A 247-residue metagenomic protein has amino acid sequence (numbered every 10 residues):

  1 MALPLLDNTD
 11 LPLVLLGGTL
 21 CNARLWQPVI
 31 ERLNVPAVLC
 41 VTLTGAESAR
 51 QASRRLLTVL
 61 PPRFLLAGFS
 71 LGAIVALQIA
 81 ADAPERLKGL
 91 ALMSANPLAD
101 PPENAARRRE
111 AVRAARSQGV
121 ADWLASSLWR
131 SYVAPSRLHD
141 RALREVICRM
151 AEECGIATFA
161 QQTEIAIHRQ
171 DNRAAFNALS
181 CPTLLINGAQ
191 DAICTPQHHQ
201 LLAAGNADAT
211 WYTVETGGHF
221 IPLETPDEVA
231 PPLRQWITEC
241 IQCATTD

Functional and structural regions predicted by a protein language model:
A2-R55: Conserved HGGG/HGGXW glycine-rich cap/lid loop of the alpha/beta-hydrolase fold
G68-G72, A76: Gly/Ala-rich beta-loop-alpha elbow adjacent to hydrolase catalytic centers
A81-D82, R86-A121, A125-S126: Flexible "cap/lid" loop of the alpha/beta hydrolase fold
D100-E103, V120-N177: Conserved alpha/beta-hydrolase catalytic His-Asp/Glu region
L179, L185-N187, D191: Short beta-strand/loop motif that positions the catalytic acidic residue of the alpha/beta-hydrolase fold
C181, T195-A204: Short alpha-helix in the alpha/beta-hydrolase fold that links the catalytic acid
Q200-H219: Catalytic histidine neighborhood in serine/cysteine hydrolases with alpha/beta-hydrolase-type architecture
G217-A230: Catalytic histidine-centered segment of alpha/beta-hydrolase-like enzymes
